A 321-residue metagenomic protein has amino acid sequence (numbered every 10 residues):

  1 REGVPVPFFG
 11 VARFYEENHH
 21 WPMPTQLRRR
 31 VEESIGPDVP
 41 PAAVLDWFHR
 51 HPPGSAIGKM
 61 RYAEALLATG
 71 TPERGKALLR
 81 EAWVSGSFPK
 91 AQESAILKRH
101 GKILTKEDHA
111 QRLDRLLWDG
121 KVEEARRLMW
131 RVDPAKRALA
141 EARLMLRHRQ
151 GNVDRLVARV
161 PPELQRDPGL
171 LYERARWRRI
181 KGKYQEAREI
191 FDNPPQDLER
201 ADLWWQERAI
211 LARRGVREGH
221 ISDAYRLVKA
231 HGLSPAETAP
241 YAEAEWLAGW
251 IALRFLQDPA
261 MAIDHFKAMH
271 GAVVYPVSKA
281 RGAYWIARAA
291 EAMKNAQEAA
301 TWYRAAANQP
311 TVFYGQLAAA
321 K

Functional and structural regions predicted by a protein language model:
R1-K321: Alpha-helical solenoid repeat scaffolds
